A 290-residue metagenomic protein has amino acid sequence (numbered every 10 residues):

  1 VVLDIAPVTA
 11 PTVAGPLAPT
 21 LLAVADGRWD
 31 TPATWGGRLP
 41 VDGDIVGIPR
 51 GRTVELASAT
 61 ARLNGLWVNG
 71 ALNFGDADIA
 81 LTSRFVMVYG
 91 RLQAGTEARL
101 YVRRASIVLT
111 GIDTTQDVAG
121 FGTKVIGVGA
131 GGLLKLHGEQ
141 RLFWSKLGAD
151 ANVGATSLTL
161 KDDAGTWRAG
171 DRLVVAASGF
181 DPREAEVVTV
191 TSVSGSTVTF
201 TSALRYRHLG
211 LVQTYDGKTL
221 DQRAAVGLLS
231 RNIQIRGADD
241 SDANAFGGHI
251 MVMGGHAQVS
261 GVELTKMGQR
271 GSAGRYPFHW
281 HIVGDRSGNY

Functional and structural regions predicted by a protein language model:
V1-A25: N-terminal pre-domain segments of enzymes
V2, G43-K146, G165-W167, D171-D181 (+3 more regions): Extracellular beta-helix/beta-solenoid repeat scaffolds
T20-R50, D163-R172: Acidic Gly/Asp/Thr-rich repetitive segments characteristic of extracellular carbohydrate-active and adhesion proteins
A155-D163: Short alpha-helix capping/helix-loop boundary micro-motifs
S157, H249, R275-P277: Structural detector of coil-to-beta-strand junctions
S192-V198, Q269: Short, conserved beta-turn/loop elements at beta-strand boundaries and strand-helix junctions
T265-Y290: Catalytic cores of extracellular degradative/oxidative enzymes
